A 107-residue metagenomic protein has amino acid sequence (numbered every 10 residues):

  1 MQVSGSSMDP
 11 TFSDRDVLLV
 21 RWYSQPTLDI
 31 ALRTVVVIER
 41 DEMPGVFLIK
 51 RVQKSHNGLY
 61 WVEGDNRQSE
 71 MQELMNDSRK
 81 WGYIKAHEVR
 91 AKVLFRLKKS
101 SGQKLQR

Functional and structural regions predicted by a protein language model:
M1-R107: Extended hydrophobic leader/signal-anchor segments used for secretion and membrane insertion
